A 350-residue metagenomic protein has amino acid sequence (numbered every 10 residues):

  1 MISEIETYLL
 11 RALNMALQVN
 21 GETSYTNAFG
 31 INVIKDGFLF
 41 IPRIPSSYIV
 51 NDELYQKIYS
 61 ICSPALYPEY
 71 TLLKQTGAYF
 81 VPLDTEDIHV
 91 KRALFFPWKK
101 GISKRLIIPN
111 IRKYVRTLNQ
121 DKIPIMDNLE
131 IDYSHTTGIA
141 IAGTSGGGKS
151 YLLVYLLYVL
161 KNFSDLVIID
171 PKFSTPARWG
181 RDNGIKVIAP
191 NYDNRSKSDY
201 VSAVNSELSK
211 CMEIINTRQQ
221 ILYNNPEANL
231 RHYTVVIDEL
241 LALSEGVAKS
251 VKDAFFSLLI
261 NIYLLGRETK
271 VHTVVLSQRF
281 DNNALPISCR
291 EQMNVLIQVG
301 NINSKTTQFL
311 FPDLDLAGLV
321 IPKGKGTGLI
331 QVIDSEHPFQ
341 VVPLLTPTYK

Functional and structural regions predicted by a protein language model:
M1-G138: Basic- and hydrophobic-enriched, low-structure N-terminal and domain-boundary segments that flank ATP-binding catalytic
N27-F29, I221-N225, N261-I262, A317-G318: Generic recognition of flexible, low-complexity loop/linker segments
L39-I44, F96-Q220, L241-R290, N294-N301 (+1 more regions): P-loop NTPase catalytic phosphate-binding loop
S46-L54, N224-A228, D281-A284: Short acidic, glycine/proline-enriched loop segments that cap or flank alpha-helices
K57-S60, S277-K350: Conserved ATP-driven motor cores of ASCE-family P-loop NTPases powering translocation/secretion/packaging/pilus
L73, L222-Y223, G300, S304: Secondary-structure transition/capping residues
V167, V235-V236: Residue-level marker for buried hydrophobic side chains located in beta-strands that build the well-ordered beta-sheet
Q219-T234: Short helix/loop segment immediately N-terminal to the Walker
